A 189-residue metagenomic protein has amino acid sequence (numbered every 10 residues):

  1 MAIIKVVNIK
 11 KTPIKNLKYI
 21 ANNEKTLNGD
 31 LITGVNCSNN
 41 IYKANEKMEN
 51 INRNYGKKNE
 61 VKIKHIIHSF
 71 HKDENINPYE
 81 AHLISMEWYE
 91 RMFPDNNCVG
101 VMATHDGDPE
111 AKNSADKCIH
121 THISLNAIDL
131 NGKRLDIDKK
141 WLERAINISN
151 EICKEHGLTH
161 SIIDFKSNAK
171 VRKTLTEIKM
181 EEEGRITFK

Functional and structural regions predicted by a protein language model:
M1-K189: N-terminal nicking endonuclease/strand-transfer module with a His-rich metal-binding environment and a catalytic Tyr
